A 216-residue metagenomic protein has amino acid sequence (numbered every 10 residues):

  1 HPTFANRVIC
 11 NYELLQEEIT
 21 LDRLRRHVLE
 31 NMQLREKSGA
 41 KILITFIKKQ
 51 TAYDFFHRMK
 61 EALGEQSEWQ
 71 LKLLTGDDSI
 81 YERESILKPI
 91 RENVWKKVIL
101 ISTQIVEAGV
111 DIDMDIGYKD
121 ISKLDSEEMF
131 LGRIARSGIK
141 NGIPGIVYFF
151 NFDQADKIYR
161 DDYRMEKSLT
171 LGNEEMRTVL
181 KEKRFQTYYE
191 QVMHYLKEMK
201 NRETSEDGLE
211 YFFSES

Functional and structural regions predicted by a protein language model:
H1, F46-K49, S102-I105: A short beta-strand-to-loop transition that corresponds to the Sensor-1 phosphate-sensing loop of AAA+ P-loop ATPases
H1-R35: Interdomain hinge/linker at the junction between the two RecA-like core domains of SF2 helicases
N6-C10, Q66-W69, K96: A short helix-to-beta-strand connector/capping loop
R25-T45, Q50, D54-E65, W69-Q70 (+5 more regions): C-terminal helicase lobe and adjacent C-terminal extensions/tails of nucleic-acid helicase motors
E92-E107: Conserved two-lobed SF2 helicase motor
V110-M114: Conserved ATPase-coupling elements of RecA-like P-loop NTPase cores
